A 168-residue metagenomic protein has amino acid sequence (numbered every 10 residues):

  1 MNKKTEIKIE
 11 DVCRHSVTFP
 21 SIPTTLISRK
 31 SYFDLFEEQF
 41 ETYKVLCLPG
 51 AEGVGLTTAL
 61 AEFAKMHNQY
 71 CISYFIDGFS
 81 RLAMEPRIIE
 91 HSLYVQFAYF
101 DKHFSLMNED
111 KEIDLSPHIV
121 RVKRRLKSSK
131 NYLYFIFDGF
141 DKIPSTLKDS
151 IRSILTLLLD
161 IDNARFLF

Functional and structural regions predicted by a protein language model:
N2-F36, H103-L106: Conserved adenine-nucleotide phosphate-binding loops and their immediately adjacent elements
E37-L46: Phosphate-binding P-loop
L46-I76: P-loop NTPase Walker A phosphate-binding motif
A59-F63, I88-Q96, S150-I154: Alpha-helical scaffold elements adjacent to nucleotide-binding pockets in ATP/GTP-utilizing enzyme cores
S73-M84, K111: A short hydrophobic beta-strand->loop->alpha-helix junction that borders the nucleotide-binding pocket of P-loop NTPases
M84-M107, I119-K123: Conserved NTP-binding/hydrolysis module of P-loop NTPases
H103-F137, L147-R165: Mid-core helix/loop region of P-loop NTP-binding domains shared across ATPases and GTPases
D138-K142: Walker B catalytic acidic pair
